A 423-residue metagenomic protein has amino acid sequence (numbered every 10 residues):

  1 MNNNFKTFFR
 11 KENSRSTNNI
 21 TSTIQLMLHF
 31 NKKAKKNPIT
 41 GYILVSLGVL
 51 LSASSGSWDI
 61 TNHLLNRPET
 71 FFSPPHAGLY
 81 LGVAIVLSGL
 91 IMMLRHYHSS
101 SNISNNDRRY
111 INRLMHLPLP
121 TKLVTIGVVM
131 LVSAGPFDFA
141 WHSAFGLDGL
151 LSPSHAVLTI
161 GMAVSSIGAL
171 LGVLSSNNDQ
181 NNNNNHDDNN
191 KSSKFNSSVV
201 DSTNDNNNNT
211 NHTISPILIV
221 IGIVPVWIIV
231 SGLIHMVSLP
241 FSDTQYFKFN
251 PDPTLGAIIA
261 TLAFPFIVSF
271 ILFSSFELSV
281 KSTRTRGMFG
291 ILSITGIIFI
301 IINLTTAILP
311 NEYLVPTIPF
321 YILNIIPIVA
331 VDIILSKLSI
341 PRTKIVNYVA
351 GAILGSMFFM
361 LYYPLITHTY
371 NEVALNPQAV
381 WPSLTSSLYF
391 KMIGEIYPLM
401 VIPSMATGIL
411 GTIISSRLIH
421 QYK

Functional and structural regions predicted by a protein language model:
F5-I91: N-terminal signal-anchor module of multipass membrane proteins
F5-P38, H98-L119, N177-I217, T283 (+1 more regions): Membrane-interfacial, low-structure loops and terminal tails that flank and connect transmembrane helices in multi-pass
N37-S46, R67-S88, H116-L123, G149-G161 (+2 more regions): Membrane-entry segments of alpha-helical transmembrane domains in multi-pass membrane proteins
L44-A53, T121-D138, G161-G168, S215-L239 (+3 more regions): Alpha-helical transmembrane segments of multi-pass integral membrane proteins
S57-A77, F137-A156, I234-A257, N303-T317 (+1 more regions): Membrane-interface interhelical loops and short amphipathic "cap" helices that link adjacent transmembrane segments
A77-R95, V157-V173, I258-E277, Y321-L335 (+1 more regions): Hydrophobic cores of alpha-helical transmembrane segments in multi-pass inner/ER membrane proteins, independent
Y110-L123, G135-N181, F195-D201, N208-I223 (+1 more regions): Membrane-interface helix-loop-helix junctions at boundaries between adjacent transmembrane segments
T317-N324, S336-K423: C-terminal transmembrane helix-loop-helix hairpin of multi-pass membrane proteins
